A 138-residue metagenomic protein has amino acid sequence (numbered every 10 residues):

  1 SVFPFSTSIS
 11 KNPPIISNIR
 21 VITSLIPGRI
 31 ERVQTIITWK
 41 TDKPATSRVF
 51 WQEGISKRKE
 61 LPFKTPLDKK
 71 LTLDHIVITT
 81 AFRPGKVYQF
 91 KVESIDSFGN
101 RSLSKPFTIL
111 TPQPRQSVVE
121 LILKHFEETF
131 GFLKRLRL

Functional and structural regions predicted by a protein language model:
S1-T7, L103-L110: Terminal edge beta-strands and adjacent linker/stalk segments of extracellular immunoglobulin-superfamily beta-sandwich
F5-N18: Proline/serine/threonine-rich low-complexity linkers at boundaries of modular beta-sandwich domains
V33-I37: Structural beta-strand segments of beta-rich domains
R48-G85: Recognizes extended acidic, P/S/T-rich segments that occur within or adjacent to Ig-like beta-sandwich modules
R58, G99-S104: A structural signal for beta-strand boundary/capping segments at domain termini and interdomain linkers
K86-F90: Exposed beta-strand face motif in extracellular beta-rich ectodomains
V92-S94: Conserved structural position at the C-terminal beta-strand of extracellular beta-sandwich adhesion modules
P112-L138: C-terminal cell-surface addressing/anchoring modules of secreted/extracellular proteins
